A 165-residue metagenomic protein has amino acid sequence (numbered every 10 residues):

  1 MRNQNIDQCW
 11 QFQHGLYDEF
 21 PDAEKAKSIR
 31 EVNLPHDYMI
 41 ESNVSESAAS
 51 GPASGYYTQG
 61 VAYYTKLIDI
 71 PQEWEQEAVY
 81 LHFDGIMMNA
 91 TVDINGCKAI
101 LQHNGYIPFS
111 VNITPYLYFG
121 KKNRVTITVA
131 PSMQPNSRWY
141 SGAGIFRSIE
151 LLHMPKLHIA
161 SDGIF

Functional and structural regions predicted by a protein language model:
R2-Q4, Q11-Y17, D37, S54-D162: Accessory beta-strand-rich segments of carbohydrate-active enzymes
W10-E41: Predominantly extracellular/luminal regions of secreted and cell-surface proteins, especially disulfide-bonded
S42-V44, Y57: Helix-terminus loop motifs that line ligand-binding clefts
S47-G55: Surface-exposed, low-complexity/disordered Ser/Thr/Gly/Pro/Asn-rich loops and linkers
A48-A49, D162-F165: Short, solvent-exposed loop/edge segments of extracellular or virion-exposed proteins
